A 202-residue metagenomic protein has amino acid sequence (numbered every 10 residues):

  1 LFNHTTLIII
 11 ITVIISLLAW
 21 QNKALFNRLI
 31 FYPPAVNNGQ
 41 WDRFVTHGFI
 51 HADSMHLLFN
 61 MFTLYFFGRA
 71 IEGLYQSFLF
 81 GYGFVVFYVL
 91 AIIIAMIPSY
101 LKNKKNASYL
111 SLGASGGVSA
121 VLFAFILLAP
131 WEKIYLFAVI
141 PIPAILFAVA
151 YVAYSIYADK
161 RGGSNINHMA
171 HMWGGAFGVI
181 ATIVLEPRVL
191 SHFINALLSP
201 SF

Functional and structural regions predicted by a protein language model:
L1-F202: A detector for small-residue-rich transmembrane helices and their helix-helix packing motifs
